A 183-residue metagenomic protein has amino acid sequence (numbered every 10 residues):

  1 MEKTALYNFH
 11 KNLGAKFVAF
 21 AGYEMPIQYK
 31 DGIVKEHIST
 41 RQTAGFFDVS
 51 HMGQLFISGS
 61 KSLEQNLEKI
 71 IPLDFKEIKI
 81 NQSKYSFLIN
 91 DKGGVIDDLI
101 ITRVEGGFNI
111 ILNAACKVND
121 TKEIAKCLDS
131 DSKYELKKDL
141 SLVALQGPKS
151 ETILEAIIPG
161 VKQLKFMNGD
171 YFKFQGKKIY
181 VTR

Functional and structural regions predicted by a protein language model:
M1-R183: Basic, glycine/lysine-rich polyanion-binding surfaces/domains
